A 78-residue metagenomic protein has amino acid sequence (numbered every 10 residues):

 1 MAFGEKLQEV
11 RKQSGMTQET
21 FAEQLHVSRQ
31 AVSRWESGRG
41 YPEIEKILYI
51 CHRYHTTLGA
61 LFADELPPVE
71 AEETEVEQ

Functional and structural regions predicted by a protein language model:
M1-A2: A detector for short, charged/polar N-terminal pre-domain segments
E5-T20, Q24: Short basic helix-loop element that most often maps to the first helix and adjoining turn of HTH DNA-binding modules
L7, F21-A22, V32-W35, L61: Conserved hydrophobic/aromatic packing and binding residues within compact polymer-binding modules
Q13, R39-P42, R53: Helix-turn-helix/winged-helix DNA-binding modules
T17, S28-A31, E43, T57: Short coil turns linking two alpha-helices in DNA-binding domains
L25-Y41, L66: Recognition helix of helix-turn-helix/homeodomain-like DNA-binding domains that insert into the DNA major groove
E45-A60: DNA major-groove recognition helix of helix-turn-helix/homeodomain DNA-binding modules
A63-Q78: Short, charged recognition helix plus adjacent turn of helix-turn-helix-like nucleic-acid-binding domains
